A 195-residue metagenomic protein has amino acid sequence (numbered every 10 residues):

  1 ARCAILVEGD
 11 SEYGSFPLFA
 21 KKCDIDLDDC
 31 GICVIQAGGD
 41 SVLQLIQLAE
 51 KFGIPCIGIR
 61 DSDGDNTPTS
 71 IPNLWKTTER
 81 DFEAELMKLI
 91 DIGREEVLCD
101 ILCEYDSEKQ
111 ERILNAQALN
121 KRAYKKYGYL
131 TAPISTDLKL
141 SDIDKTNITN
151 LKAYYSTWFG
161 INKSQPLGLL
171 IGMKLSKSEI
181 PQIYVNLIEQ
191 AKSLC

Functional and structural regions predicted by a protein language model:
A1-L6, D10-C195: Acidic, Mg2+-coordinating catalytic modules of nucleic-acid enzymes
